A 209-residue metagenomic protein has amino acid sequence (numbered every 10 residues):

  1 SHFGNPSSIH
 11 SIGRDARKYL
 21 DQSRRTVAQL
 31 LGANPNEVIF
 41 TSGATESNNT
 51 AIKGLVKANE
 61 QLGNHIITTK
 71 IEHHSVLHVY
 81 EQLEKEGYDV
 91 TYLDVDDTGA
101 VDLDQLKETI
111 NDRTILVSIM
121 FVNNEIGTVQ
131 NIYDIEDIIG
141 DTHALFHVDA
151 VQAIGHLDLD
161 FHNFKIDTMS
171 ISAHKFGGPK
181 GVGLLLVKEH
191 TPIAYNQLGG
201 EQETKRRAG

Functional and structural regions predicted by a protein language model:
S1-G209: Pyridoxal 5′-phosphate
